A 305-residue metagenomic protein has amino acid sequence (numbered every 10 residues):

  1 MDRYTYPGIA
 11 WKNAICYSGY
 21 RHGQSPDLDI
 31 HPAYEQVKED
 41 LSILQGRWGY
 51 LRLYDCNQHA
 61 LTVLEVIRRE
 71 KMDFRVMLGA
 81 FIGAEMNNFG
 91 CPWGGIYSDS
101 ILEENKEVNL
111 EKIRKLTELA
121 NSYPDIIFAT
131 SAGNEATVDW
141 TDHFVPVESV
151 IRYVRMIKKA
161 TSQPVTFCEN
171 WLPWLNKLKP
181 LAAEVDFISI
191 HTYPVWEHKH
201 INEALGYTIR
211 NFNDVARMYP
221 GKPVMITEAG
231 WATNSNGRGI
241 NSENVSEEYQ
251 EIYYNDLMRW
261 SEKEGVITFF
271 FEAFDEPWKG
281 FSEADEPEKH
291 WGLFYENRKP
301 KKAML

Functional and structural regions predicted by a protein language model:
M1-E39, I43: Boundary/entry segment of secreted carbohydrate-active catalytic domains
R3-I9, S25-D29, S242-N244, W260-L305: Aromatic-rich peripheral "rim/lid" segments of glycoside hydrolase catalytic domains that contact and position glycan
I15, L51, T130, I188 (+2 more regions): Conserved, mostly hydrophobic/aromatic
Y34-H59: Catalytic domains of carbohydrate-active enzymes, especially glycoside hydrolases
V63-Q163: Substrate-binding cleft of extracellular glycoside hydrolase catalytic domains
L78-A80, N87-C91, F128, N134 (+2 more regions): Aromatic- and acid-rich polysaccharide-binding/catalytic face of secreted or lumenal carbohydrate-active enzymes
V138, D142, I190-W196, M218-Q250 (+1 more regions): Active-site clefts of carbohydrate-active enzymes
V154-L175, G221-A232, V266-W278: Aromatic-lined carbohydrate-recognition surfaces of secreted/lumenal glycan-active proteins
